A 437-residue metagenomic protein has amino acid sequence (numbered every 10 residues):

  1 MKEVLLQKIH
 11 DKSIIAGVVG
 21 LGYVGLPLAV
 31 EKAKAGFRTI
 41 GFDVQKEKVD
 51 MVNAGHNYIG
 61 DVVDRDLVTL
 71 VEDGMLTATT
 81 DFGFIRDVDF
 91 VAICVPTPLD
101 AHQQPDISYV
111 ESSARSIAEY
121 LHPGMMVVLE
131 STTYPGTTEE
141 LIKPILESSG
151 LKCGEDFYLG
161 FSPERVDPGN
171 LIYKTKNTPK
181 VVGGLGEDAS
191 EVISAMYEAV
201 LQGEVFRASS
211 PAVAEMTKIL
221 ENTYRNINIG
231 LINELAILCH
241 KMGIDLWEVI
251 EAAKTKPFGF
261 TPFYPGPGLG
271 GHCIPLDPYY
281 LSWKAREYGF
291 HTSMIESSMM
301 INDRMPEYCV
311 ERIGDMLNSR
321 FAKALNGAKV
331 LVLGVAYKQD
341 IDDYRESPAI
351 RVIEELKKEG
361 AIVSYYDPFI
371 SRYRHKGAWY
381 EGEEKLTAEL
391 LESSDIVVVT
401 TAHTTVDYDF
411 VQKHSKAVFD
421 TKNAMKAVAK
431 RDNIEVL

Functional and structural regions predicted by a protein language model:
M1-L437: Structural/interface elements that position substrates and couple domains in central-metabolism enzymes
